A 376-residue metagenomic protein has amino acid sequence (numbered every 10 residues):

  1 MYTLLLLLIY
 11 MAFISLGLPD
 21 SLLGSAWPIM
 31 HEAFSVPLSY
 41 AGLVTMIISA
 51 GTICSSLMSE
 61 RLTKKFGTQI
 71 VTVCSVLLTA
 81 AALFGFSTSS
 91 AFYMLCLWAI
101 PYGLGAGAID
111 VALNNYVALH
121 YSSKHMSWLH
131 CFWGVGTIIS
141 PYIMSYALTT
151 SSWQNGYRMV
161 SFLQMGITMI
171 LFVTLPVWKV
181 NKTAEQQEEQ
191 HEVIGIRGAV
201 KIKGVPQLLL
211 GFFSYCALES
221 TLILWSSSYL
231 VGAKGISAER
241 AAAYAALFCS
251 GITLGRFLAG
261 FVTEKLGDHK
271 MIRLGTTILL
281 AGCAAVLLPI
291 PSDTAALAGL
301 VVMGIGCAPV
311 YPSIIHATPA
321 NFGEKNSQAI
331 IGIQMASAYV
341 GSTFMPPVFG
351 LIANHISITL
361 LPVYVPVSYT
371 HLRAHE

Functional and structural regions predicted by a protein language model:
L23-G24, G204-A245: Extracytoplasmic gate region of multi-pass secondary transporters
H31, L62-T63, Y146-S151, V231 (+2 more regions): Interfacial helix-cap and linker-helix signal at transmembrane-aqueous boundaries of multi-pass secondary transporters
S35, T88-S90, P289-P291: Helix-breaking motifs and short loop linkers at transmembrane-helix boundaries and internal kinks in secondary membrane
S56-T79, L83: Conserved MFS/SLC helix-loop-helix module at the cytosolic interface between two early adjacent transmembrane helices
I100-L129: Cytoplasmic helix-loop-helix junction between adjacent transmembrane helices in 12-TM secondary transporters
L129-P176: Helix-loop-helix hairpin linking two adjacent transmembrane segments in secondary transporters
K270-Y311: C-terminal transmembrane helical hairpin of 12-TM major facilitator-type secondary transporters
T370-E376: Conserved small/polar residues in nucleotide/adenosyl-binding loops
